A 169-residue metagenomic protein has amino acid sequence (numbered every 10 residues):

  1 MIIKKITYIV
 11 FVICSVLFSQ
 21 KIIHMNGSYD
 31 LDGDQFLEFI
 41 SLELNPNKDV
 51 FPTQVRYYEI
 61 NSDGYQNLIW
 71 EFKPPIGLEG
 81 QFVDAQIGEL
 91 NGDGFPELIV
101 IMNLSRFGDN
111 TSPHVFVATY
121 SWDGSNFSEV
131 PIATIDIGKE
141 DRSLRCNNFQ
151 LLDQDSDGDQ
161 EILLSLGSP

Functional and structural regions predicted by a protein language model:
M1-I2, G138: Non-catalytic effector/regulatory segments
I2-F18: Sec-dependent N-terminal signal peptides
S19-P169: Beta-propeller-forming repeat regions
